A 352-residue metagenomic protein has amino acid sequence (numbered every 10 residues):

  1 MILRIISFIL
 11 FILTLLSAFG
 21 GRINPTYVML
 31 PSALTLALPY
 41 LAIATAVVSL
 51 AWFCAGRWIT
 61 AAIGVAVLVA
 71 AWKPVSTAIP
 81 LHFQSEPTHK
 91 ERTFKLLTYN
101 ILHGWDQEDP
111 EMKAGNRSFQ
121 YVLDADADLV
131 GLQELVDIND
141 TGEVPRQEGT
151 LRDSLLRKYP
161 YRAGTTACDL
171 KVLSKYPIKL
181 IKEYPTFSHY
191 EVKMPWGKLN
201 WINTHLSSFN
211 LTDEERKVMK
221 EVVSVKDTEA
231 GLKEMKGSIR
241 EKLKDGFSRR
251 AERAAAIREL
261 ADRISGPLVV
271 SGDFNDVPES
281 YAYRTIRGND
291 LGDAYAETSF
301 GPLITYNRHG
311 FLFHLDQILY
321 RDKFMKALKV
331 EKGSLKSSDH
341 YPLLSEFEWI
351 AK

Functional and structural regions predicted by a protein language model:
I2-C54, W58-V65, K182-P185, Y190-K193 (+2 more regions): Metal-dependent phosphoester-hydrolase catalytic domains
S32, T98-G115, V136-E143, N210-G246: Acidic/histidine-rich helix-loop elements that form or flank divalent-metal/phosphate-binding sites at the catalytic
L68-T93, Q107-E108, N116-F119, L129-V222 (+2 more regions): Structured beta-strand-rich core segments of catalytic domains in phosphoester-bond hydrolases
L96-L97, G131, V270: Residue-level marker for buried hydrophobic side chains located in beta-strands that build the well-ordered beta-sheet
I101-H103, E134-V136, P177, N203-H205 (+4 more regions): A mature extracytoplasmic/lumenal domain signature
A114-S118, Q147, L151, R250-R253 (+2 more regions): Stable alpha-helical elements in mature extracytoplasmic
A125: Active-site charged/polar residues at nucleotide-handling catalytic sites that mediate phosphoryl, nucleotidyl
D128, P160-A163, P267-V269, P342: Proline-centered loop/turn at the N-terminus of a beta-strand
